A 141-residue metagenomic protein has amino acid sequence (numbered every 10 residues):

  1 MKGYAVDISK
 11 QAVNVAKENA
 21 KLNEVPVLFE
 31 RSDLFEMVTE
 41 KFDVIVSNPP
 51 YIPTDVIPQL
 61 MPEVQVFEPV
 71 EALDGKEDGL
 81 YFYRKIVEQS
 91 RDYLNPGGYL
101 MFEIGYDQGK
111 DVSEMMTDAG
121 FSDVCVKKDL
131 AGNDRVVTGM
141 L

Functional and structural regions predicted by a protein language model:
M1, V66-E68, G132: Short, solvent-exposed coil/turn segments
M1-S47, P53-P58: Conserved SAM/SAH cofactor-binding pocket of Class I
A5, F35, I57, A72-G79 (+2 more regions): Alpha-helix initiation/capping motif
A16, N48, V64, I86 (+1 more regions): Residue-level signal for inorganic ion chemistry
N48, F67, E103: Alpha/beta-hydrolase-fold catalytic nucleophile elbow
Y51-Y81: Mobile active-site "lid"/loop adjacent to the S-adenosyl-L-methionine
E77-M140: Conserved Class I SAM-dependent methyltransferase catalytic core
